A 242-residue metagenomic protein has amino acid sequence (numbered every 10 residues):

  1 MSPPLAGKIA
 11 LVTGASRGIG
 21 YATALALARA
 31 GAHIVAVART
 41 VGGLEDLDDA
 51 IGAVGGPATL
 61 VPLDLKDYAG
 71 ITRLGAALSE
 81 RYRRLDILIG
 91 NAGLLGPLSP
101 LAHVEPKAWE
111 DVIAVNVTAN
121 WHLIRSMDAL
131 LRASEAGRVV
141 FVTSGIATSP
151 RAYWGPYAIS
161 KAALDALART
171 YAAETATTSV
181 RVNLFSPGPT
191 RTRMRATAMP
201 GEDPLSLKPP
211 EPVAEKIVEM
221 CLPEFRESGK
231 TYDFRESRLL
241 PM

Functional and structural regions predicted by a protein language model:
K8, G56-P57, R83-L85, L131-G145 (+3 more regions): Active-site loop of short-chain dehydrogenase/reductase
I9, S16-G18: Conserved glycine-rich cofactor-binding loop
A30-D46: Conserved glycine-rich Rossmann-like NAD(P)H-binding loop of the short-chain dehydrogenase/reductase
G42, P62-R73, P106: The beta1-alpha1 cofactor-binding region of Rossmann-like NAD(H)/NADP(H)-dependent oxidoreductases
S99-L101, A108-I113: Substrate-binding pocket helix/loop in short-chain dehydrogenase/reductase
R132, G137-A163, A168-T177, P189: Catalytic loop of short-chain dehydrogenase/reductase
T177-V180, L184-F185, T192, P200-M242: C-terminal helical subdomain
